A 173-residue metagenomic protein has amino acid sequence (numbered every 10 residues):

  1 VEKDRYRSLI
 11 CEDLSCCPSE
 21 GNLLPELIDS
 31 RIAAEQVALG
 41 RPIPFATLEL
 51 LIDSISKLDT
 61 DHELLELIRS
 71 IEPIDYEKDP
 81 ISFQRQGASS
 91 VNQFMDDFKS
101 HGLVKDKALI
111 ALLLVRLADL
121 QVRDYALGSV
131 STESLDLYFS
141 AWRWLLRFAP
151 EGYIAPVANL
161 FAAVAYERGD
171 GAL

Functional and structural regions predicted by a protein language model:
V1-L173: Charged, compositionally biased boundary regions
